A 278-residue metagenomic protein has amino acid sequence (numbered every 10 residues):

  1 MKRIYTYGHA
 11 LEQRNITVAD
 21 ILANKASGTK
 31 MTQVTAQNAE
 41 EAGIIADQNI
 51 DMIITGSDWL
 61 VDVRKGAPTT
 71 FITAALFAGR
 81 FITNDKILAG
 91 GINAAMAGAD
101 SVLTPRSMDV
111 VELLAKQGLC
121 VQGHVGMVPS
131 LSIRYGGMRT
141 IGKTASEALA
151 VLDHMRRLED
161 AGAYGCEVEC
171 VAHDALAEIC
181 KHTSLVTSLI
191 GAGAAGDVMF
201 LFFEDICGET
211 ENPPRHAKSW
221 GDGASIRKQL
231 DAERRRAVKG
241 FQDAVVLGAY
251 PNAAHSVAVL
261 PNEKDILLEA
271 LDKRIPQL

Functional and structural regions predicted by a protein language model:
M1-L278: Alpha/beta enzyme core
